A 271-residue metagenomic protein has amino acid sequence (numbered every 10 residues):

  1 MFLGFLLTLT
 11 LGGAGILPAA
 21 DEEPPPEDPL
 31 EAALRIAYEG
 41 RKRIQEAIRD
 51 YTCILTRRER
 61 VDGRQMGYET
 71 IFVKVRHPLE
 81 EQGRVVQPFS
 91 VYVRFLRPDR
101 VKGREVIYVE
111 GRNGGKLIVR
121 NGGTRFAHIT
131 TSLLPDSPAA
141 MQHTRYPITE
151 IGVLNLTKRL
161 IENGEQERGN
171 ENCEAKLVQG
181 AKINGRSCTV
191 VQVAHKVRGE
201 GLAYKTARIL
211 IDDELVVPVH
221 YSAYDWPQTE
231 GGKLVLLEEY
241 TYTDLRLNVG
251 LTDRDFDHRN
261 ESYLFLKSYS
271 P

Functional and structural regions predicted by a protein language model:
F2-G13: Bacterial N-terminal signal peptides
F5, A47, Q87, G185-S187: A short, polar/charged loop/turn motif at coil->beta-strand junctions and beta-hairpin connectors
A19-D21: Boundary at the C-terminal end of the N-terminal hydrophobic targeting segment
E31-F126: N-terminal mature ectodomain segment of secretory-pathway/periplasmic proteins
R60-D62, R97-D99, I107, N113-S270: Gly/Pro-enriched, hydrophobic low-complexity segments that function as extracytoplasmic propeptides/linkers
